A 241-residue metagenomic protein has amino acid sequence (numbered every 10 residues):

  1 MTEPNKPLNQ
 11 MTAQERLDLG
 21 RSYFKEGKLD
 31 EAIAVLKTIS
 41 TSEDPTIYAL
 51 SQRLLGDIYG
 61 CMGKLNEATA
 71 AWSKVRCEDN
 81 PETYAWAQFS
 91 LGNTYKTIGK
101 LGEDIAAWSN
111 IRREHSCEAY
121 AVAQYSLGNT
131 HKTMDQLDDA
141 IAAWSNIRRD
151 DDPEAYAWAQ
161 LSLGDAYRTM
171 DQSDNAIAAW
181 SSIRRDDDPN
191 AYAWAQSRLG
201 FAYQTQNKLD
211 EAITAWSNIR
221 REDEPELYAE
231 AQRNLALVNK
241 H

Functional and structural regions predicted by a protein language model:
M1-E15, E43-T46, D79: TPR-adjacent "capping" and linker segments in tetratricopeptide-repeat scaffold/adaptor proteins
Q14, T46-L50, W86, V122 (+3 more regions): Start-of-helix register in tetratricopeptide repeats
